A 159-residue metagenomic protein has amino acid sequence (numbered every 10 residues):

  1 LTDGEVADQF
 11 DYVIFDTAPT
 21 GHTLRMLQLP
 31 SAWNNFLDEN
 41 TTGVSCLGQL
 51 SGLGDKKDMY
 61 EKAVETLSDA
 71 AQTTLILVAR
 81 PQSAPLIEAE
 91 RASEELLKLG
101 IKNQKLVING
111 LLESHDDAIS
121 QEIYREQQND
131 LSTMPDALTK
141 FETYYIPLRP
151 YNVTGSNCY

Functional and structural regions predicted by a protein language model:
L1-V78, Q82, E88-R91: Phosphate/Mg2+-binding loops and adjacent switch elements in nucleotide/diphosphate-handling enzyme cores
V64-Y159: C-terminal lobe/tail of nucleotide-utilizing enzymes
